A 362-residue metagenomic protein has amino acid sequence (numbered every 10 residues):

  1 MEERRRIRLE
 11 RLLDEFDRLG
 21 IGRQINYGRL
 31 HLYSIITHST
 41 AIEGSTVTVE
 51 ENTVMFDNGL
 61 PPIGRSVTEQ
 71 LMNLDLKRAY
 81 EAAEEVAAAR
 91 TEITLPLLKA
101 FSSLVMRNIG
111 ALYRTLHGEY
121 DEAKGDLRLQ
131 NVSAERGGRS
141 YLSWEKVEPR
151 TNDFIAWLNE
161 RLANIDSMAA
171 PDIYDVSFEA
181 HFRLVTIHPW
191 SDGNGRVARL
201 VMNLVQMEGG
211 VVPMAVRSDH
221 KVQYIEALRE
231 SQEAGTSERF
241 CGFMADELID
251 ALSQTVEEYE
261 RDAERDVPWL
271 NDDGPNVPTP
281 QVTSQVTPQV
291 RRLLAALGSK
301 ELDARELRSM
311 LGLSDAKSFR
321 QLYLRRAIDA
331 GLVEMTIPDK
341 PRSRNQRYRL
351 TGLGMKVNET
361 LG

Functional and structural regions predicted by a protein language model:
M1-D192, R196-G362: FIC/Doc superfamily catalytic core
